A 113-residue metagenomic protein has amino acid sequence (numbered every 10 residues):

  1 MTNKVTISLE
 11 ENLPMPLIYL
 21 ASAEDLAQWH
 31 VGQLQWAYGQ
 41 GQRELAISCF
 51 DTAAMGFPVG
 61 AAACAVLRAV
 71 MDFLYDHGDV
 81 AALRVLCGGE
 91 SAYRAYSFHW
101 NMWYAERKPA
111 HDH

Functional and structural regions predicted by a protein language model:
M1-E24: N-terminal beta-strand/alpha-helix entry module and adjacent surface of metal-dependent catalytic domains
A21-H113: Phosphate/ribose-phosphate-bearing ligand recognition and processing surfaces, centered on ADP-ribose/NAD(+/P+) systems
